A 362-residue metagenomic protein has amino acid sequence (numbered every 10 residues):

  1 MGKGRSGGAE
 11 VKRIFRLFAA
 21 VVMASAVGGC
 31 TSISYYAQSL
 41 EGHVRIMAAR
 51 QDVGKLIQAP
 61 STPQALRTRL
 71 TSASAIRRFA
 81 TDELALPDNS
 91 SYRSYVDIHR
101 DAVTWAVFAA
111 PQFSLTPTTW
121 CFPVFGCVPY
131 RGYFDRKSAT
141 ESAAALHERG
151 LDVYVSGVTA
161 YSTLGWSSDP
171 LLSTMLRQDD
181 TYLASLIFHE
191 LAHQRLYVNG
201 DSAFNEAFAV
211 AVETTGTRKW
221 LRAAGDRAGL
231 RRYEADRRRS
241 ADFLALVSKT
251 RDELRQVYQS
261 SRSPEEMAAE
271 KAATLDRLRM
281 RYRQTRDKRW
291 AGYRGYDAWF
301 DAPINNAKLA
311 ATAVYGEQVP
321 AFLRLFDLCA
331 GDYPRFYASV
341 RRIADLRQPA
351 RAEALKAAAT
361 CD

Functional and structural regions predicted by a protein language model:
E10-F18: Bacterial N-terminal signal peptides that target proteins for export
F18-G28: Bacterial N-terminal signal peptides
G28-M47, Q51: Bacterial Sec signal peptide processing site at the extreme N-terminus
H43-A80: Amphipathic alpha-helical packing elements
M47-S61, W120-V128, A302-P303, P320: Acidic/histidine-rich, surface-exposed loop or edge segments in extracytoplasmic proteins
Q58-T62, A75-A85, A192-L196, E213-G225 (+5 more regions): Sec-exported extracytoplasmic/periplasmic mature domains
I76-S240: Acidic/His-rich structured neighborhood in mature extracellular/periplasmic domains
A245-D362: Pan-zinc metallopeptidase signature
